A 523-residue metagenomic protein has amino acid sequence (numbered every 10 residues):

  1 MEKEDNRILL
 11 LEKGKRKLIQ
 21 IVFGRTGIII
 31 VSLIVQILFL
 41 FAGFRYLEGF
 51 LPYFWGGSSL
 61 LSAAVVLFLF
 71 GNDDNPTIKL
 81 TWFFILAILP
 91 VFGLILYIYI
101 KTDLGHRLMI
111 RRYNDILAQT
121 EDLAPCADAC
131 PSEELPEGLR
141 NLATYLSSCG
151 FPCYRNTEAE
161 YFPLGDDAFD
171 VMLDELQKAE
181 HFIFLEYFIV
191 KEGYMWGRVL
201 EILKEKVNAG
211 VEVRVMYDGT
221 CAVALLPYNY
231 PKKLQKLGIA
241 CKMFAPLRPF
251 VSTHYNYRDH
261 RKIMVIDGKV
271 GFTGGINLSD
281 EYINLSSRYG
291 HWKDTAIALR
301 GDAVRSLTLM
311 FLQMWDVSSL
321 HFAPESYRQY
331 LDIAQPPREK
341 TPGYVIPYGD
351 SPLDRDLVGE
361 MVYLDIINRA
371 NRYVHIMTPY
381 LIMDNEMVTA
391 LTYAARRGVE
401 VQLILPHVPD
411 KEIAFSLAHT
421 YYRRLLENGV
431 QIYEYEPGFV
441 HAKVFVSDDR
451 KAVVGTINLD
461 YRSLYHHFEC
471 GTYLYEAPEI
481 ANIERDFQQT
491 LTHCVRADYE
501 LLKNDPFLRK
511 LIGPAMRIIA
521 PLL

Functional and structural regions predicted by a protein language model:
M1-M361, D365, R369, Y393 (+6 more regions): N-terminal localization/anchoring segments of enzymes in phospholipid and broader phosphate metabolism
F188, Y380, A414: Glycine- and other small-residue-rich loops at beta-strand/loop junctions that grip anionic moieties
D294, M377-T378: A short, conserved beta-strand element enriched in hydrophobic/aromatic residues
E360, I367, V388, V401 (+1 more regions): A general structural signal for well-ordered alpha-helical packing
Y380-Q402, P406, K411: Helical hairpin unit composed of two closely spaced alpha helices linked by a short loop
V399-L459: C-terminal structural cap/anchor segments
